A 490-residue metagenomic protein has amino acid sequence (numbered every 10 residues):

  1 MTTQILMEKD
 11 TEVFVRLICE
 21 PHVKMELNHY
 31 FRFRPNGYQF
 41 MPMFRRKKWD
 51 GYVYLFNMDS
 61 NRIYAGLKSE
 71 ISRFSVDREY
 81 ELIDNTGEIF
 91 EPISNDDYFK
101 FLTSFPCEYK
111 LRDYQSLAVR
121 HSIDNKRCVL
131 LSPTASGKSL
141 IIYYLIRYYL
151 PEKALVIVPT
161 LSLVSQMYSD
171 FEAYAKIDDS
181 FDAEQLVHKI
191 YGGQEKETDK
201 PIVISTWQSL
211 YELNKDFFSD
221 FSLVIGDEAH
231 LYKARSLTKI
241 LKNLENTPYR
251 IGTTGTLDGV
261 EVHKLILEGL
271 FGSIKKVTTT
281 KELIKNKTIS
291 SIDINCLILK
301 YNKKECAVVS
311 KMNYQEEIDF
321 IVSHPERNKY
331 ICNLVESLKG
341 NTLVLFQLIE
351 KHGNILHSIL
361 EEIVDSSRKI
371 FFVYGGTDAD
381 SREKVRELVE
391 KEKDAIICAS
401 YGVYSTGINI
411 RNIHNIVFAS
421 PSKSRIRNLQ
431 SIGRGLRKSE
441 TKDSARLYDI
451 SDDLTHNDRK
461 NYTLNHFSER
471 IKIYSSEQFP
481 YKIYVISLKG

Functional and structural regions predicted by a protein language model:
D124-I146: Walker A/P-loop
S139-Y144, Y148-A173, L348-E350: Conserved Walker A/P-loop ATP-binding site and its immediately adjacent core in helicase/helicase-like ATPase domains
L163-K189, I363-V364: Conserved helix-turn-beta segment of the N-terminal RecA-like "Helicase ATP-binding" lobe in SF1/SF2 helicases
L186-E197, N354-I355, R368-S405: Conserved helicase ATPase core of P-loop NTP-dependent helicases/translocases
F221-S222, A399, I408-P421, A445-D449: A short beta-strand element within the Helicase C-terminal
H230-D293, Y474: Post-DEXD/H (motif II) to motif III coupling segment of the RecA-like Helicase ATP-binding lobe
V309-Q347, K351-E362: Conserved interdomain hinge at the start of the Helicase C-terminal
R434-S468: Conserved segment of the helicase C-terminal RecA-like domain
